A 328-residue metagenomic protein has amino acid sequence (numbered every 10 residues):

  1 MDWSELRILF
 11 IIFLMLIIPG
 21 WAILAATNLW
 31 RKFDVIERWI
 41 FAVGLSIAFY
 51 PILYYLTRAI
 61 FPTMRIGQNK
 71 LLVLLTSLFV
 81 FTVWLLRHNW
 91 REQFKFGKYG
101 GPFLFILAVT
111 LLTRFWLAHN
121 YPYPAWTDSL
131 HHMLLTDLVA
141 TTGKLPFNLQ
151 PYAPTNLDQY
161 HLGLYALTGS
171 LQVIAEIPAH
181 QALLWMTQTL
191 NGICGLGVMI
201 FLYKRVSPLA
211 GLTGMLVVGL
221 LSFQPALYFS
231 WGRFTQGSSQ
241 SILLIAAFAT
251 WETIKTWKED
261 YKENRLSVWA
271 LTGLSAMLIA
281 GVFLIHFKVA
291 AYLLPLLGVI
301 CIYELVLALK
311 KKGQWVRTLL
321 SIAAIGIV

Functional and structural regions predicted by a protein language model:
M1-G97: Membrane-embedded, hydrophobic transmembrane alpha-helices
L14-I18, L71-L78, T189-I193, G237-A246 (+1 more regions): Membrane-embedded alpha-helical segments of multi-pass membrane proteins, especially the transmembrane helices
I23, L56, V198-V206, A247-T250 (+1 more regions): Transmembrane-helix signature of membrane-embedded glycosylation machinery that interfaces with polyprenol carriers
W30-S46, F96-F103, S207-T213, S267-L271 (+1 more regions): Membrane-interfacial loop-to-transmembrane alpha-helix junctions, especially the N-terminal start
G101, F105-L244, Y261-K262: Active-site lumenal/periplasmic loops and adjacent helix-entry segments of GT-C-fold, multi-pass membrane
L243-L271: Membrane-interface transmembrane helices that cradle and orient dolichyl/undecaprenyl
K258-R265, L293-G326: Perimembrane helix-loop-helix junctions
N264-F287: Membrane-interface alpha helices of multi-pass inner-membrane proteins
